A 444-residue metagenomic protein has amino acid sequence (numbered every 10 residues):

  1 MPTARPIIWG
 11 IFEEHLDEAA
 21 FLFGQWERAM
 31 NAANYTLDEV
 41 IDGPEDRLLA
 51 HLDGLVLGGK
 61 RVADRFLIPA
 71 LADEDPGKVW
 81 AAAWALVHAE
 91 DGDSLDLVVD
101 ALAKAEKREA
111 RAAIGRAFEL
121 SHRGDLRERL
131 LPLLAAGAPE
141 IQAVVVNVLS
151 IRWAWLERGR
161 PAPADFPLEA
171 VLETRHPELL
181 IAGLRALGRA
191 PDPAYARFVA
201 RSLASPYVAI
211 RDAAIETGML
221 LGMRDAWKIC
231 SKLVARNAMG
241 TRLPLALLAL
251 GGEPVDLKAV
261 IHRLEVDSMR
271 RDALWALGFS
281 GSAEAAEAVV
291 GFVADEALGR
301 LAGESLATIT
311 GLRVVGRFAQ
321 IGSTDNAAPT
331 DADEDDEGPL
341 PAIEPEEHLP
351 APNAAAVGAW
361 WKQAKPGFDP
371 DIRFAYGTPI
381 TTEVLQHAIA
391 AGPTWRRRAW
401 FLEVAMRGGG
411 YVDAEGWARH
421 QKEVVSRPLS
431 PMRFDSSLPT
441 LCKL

Functional and structural regions predicted by a protein language model:
M1-A113, A117-S121, E304-G316, T324-A328: Intrinsically disordered, serine/threonine- and proline-rich low-complexity regions of large eukaryotic regulatory
M1-R28, G222-L257, I261: Eukaryotic non-globular interaction segments with acidic/serine-rich, low-complexity composition and alpha-helical
L37-G58, W80-A89, A110-R123, Q142-G159 (+9 more regions): Structural detector for internal amphipathic alpha-helices that build alpha-solenoid repeat scaffolds
G59-A70, D91-A103, R123-A135, A154-T174 (+9 more regions): Amphipathic alpha-helical scaffolding segments comprising HEAT/armadillo-like alpha-solenoid repeats
E74-G77, E106-A110, G137-I141, R175-E178 (+7 more regions): Short inter-helical turns and helix N-cap capping residues of alpha-solenoid HEAT/ARM repeat scaffolds
A101-A105, A138, L233-A238, F318-P339 (+2 more regions): Alpha-helical scaffold repeats of the Armadillo/HEAT/TPR superfamily
A276-G316, L340-L349, A354-L444: Extended alpha-helical scaffolding segments
